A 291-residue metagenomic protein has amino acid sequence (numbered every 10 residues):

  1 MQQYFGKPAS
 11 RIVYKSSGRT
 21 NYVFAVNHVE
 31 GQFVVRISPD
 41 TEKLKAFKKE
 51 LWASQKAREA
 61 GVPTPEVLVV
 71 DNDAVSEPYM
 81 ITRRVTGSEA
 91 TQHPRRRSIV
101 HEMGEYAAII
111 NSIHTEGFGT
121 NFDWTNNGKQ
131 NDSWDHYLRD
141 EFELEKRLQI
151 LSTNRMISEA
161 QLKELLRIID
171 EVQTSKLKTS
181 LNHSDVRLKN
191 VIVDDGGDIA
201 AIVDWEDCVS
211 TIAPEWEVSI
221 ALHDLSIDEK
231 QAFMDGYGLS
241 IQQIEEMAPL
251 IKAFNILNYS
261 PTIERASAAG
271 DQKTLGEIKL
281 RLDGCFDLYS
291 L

Functional and structural regions predicted by a protein language model:
M1-P8, A108, S112-S184, D194-G197 (+5 more regions): An alpha-helical support segment within catalytic cores of ATP-dependent transferases
Q2-A9, G61-P63, I244: Short secondary-structure junctions
S10, P65-L68, A200, S219: A short, local hydrophobic-aromatic micro-motif
V13-S133: ATP-binding pocket architecture of kinase catalytic cores
L51-W52, S98-I99, E217-A221, G276 (+1 more regions): Glycine-rich, phosphate-binding/catalytic loops in enzymes
T179-L181, R187-M247: Active-site Asp-x-Gly
Q243, T262-L291: Helical subdomain adjoining the active site within ATP-dependent kinase catalytic cores
I251-P261: Hydrophobic alpha-helical segments that form the core of small-molecule binding pockets and/or dimer interfaces
